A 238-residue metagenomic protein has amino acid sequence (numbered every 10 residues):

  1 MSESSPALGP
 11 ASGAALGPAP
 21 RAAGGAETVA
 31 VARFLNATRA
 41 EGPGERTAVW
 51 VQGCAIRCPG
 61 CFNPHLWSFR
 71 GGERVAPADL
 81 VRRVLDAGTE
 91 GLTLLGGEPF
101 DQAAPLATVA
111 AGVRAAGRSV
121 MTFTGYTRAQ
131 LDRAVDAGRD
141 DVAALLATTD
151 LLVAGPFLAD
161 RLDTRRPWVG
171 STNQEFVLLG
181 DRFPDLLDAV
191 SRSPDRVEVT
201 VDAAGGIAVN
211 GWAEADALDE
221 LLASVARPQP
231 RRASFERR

Functional and structural regions predicted by a protein language model:
M1-W50, P59, N63-F69, R196-E198: N-terminal [4Fe-4S]-dependent radical SAM core
E3-L16, G206-R238: Radical SAM enzyme core and accessory elements
E27-N36, E45-R46, F62-A144: Conserved Radical SAM active-site core
V51, G96, T122-T124, V201 (+1 more regions): A cross-domain feature marking catalytic cores of carbohydrate-active enzymes and several ubiquitous metabolic/repair
G71, L131-D132, P156-G170: Flexible glycine/acidic-rich beta-alpha junction loops that bind and position SAM and/or redox cofactors in anaerobic
Q102-R114, L162-G205: P-loop/Walker A phosphate-binding loop and immediately adjacent motor/lid segment at beta-alpha junctions
T124-G125, G155-F157: Short secondary-structure boundary segments
D150: Receiver (REC) domain switch/active-site residues of two-component response regulators
